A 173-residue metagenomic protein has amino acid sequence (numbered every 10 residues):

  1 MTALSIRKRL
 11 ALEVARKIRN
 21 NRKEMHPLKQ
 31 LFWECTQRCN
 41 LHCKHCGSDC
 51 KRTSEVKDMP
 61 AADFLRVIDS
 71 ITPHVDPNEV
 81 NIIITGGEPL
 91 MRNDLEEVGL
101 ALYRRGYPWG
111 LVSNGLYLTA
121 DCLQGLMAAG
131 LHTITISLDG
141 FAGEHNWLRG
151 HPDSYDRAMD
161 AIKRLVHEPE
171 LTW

Functional and structural regions predicted by a protein language model:
T2-T133: Conserved alpha-helical substructure of the radical SAM core
T36, N146, M159-I162: Residues within alpha-helical segments
V56-M59, D63, R149-R157: Alpha-helix N-cap and loop-to-helix initiation/capping positions
P89-L90, G115-A120, S137-P152: Conserved radical SAM core fold
E96, S137, Y155-A158: Hydrophobic alpha-helical segments
I162-W173: Conserved strand-turn element in the central/C-terminal portion of the radical SAM core barrel that lines
